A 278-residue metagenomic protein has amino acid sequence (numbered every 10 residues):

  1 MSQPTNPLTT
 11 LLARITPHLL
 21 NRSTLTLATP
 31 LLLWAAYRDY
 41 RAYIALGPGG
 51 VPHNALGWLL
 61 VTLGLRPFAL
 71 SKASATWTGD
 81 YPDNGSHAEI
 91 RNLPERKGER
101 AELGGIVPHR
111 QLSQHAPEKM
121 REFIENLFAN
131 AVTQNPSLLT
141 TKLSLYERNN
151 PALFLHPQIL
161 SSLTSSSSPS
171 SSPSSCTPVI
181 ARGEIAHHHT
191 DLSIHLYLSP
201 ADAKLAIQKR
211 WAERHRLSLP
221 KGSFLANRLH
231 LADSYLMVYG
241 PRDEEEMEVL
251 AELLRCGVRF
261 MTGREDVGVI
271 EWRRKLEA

Functional and structural regions predicted by a protein language model:
S2-A278: Charge-dense, helix-prone N-terminal extensions
